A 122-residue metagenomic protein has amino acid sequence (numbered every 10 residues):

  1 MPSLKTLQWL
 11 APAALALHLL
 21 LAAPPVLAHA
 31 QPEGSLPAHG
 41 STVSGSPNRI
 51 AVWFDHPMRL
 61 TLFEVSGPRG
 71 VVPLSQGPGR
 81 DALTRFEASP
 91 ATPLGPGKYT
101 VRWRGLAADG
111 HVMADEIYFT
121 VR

Functional and structural regions predicted by a protein language model:
M1, A28-A30, R122: Absolute protein N-terminus
P2, L36-A38, I50, E87: A generic local structural motif
P2-A13, L17: Bacterial N-terminal signal peptides that target proteins for export
L17, V26, H39, A88: Generic anion/oxyanion-binding catalytic loop in active/binding sites
L27-S46: N-terminal edge beta-strand
P32, V43, A51-T120: Acidic, low-complexity Ser/Thr/Gly/Pro-rich repeat segments typical of extracellular/periplasmic and surface-exposed
